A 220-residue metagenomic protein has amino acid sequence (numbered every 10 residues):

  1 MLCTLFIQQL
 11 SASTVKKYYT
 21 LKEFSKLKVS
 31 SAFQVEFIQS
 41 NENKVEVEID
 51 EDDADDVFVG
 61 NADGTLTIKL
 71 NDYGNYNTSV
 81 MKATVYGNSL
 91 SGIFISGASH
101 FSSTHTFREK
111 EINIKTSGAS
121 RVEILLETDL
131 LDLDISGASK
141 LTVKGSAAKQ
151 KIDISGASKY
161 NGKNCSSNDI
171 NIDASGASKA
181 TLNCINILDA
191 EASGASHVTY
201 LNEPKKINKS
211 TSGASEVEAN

Functional and structural regions predicted by a protein language model:
M1-D56, T65-Y86, F101-S103, F107 (+1 more regions): Short acidic/polar N-terminal linker immediately downstream of export determinants
K17, S25-F37, A83-V85, L90-N220: Extended, compositionally simple hydrophobic/Ser/Thr-rich segments that build repetitive fibrous architectures
